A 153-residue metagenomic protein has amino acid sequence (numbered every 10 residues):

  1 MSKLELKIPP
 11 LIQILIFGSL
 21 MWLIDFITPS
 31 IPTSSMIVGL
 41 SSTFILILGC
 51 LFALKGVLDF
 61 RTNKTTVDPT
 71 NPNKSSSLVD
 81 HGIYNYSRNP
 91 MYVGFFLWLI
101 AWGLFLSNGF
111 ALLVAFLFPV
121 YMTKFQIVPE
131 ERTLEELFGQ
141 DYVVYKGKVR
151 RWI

Functional and structural regions predicted by a protein language model:
M1-H81, V93-I153: Membrane-anchoring alpha-helices and their flanking helix-loop junctions
Y86-V93: Histidine-centered phosphotransfer motif of kinases
